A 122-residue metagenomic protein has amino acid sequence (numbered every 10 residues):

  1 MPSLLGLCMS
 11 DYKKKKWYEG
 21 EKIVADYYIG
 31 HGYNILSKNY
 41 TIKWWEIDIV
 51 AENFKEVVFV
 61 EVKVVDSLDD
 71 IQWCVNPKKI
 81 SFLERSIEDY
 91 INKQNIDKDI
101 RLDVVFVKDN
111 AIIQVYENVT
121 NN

Functional and structural regions predicted by a protein language model:
M1-K38: Acidic-basic catalytic patches of nuclease active cores, encompassing PD-(D/E)XK and other metal-cofactor nuclease
D11, K15, E19, W44 (+1 more regions): Residues at secondary-structure transition points
E21, E46-D48, E61, K79 (+1 more regions): Acidic active-site catalytic centers that drive phospho-/nucleotidyl reactions and related ester hydrolyses
H31-V57, N121: Active-site metal-binding core of divalent-cation-utilizing nuclease and nuclease-like domains
L36, I71, I112: Glycine-rich, flexible loop/turn motifs
I47-D70, L83: Conserved catalytic cores of phosphodiester-cleaving nucleases, focusing on short active-site segments
V60, D69-K98: Mid-chain, well-packed structural core segment of small domains
K93-N122: Domain-level recognition of nuclease-like catalytic cores that cleave nucleotide substrates
